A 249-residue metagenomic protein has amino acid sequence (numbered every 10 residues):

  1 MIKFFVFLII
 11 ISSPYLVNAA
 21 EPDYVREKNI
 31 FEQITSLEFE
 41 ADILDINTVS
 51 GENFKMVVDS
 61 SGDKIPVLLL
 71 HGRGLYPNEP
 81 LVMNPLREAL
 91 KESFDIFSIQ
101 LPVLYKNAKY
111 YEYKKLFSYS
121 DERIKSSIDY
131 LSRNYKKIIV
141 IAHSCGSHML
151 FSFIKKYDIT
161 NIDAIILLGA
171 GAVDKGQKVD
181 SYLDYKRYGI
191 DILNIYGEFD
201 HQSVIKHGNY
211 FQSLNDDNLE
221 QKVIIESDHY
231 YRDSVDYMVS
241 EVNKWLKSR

Functional and structural regions predicted by a protein language model:
F4-S13: Sec-dependent N-terminal signal peptides
A20-S60: N-terminal cap/lid segment of alpha/beta-hydrolase-fold proteins
S50-S132: Serine-hydrolase catalytic machinery in alpha/beta-hydrolase-like enzymes
A142-L150: Gly/Ala-rich beta-loop-alpha elbow adjacent to hydrolase catalytic centers
T160-A172: A conserved short beta-strand
G171-Y231: The feature captures the conserved acid-bearing segment of alpha/beta-hydrolase catalytic domains
R232-K244: Post-His helix in hydrolase/transferase enzymes
